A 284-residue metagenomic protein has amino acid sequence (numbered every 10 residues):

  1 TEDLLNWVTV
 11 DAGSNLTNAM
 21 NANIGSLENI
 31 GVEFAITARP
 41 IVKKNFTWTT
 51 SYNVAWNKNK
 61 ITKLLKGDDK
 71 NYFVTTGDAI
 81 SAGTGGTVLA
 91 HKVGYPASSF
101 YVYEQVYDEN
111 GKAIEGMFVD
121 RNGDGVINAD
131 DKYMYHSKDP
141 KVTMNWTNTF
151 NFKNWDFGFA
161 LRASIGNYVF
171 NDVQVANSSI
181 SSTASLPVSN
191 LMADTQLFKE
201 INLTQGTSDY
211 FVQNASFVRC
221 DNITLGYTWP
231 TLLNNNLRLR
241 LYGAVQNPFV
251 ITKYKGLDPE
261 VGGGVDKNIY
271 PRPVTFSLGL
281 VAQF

Functional and structural regions predicted by a protein language model:
T1-I24, N59-D139, T147, D156-S216: Surface-exposed, extracytoplasmic segments of Gram-negative outer-membrane nutrient-acquisition systems
T17-N45, T84, P96, S137-V142 (+1 more regions): Outer-membrane beta-barrel signature, preferentially recognizing the C-terminal barrel domain of Gram-negative
I30-P40, W48-W56, M144-F150, W155-A163 (+3 more regions): Membrane-embedded beta-strands that build the outer-membrane beta-barrel scaffold
I41-K43, N59, W155-F157, G166 (+2 more regions): Generic "edge-of-domain/loop-turn" microfeature
I41-W48, I61-K66, L89-K92, P96 (+1 more regions): Short loop/turn motifs that connect adjacent beta-strands in outer-membrane beta-barrel proteins
T47, V169, G262-G263: Residue-level signature of transmembrane alpha-helix interfaces in integral membrane proteins
W56-K63, P248-Y254: Secretory-pathway/luminal and periplasmic proteins that interact with or process carbohydrate-rich
S182-F284: Membrane-interface anchoring segments and C-terminal beta-barrel signals
